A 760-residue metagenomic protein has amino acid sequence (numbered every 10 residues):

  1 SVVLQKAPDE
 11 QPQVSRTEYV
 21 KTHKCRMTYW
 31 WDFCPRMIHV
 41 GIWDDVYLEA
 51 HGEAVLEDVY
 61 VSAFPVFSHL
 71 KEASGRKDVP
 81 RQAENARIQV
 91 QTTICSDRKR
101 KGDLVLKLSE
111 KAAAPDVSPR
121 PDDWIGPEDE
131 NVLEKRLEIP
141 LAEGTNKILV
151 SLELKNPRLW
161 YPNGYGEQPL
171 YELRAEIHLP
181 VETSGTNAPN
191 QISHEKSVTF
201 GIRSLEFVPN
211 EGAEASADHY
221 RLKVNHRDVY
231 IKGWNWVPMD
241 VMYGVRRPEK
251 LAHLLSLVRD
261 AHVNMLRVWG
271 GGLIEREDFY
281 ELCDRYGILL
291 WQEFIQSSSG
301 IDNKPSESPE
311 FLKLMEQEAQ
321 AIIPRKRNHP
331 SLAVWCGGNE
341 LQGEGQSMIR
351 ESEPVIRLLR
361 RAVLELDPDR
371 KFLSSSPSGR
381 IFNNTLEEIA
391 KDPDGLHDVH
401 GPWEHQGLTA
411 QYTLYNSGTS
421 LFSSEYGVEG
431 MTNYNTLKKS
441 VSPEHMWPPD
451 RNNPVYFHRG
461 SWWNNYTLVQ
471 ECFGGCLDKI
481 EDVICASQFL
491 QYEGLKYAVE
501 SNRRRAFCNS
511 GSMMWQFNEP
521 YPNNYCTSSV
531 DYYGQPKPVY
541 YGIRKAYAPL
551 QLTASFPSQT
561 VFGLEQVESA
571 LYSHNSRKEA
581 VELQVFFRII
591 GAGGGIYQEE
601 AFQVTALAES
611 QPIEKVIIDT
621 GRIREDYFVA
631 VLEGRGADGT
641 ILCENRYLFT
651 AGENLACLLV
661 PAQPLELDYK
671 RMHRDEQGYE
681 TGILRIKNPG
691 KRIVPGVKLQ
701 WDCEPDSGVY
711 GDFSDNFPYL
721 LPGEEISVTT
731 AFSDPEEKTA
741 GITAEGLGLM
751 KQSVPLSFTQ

Functional and structural regions predicted by a protein language model:
S1-L266, R504-R505, N509, Q535 (+1 more regions): Secreted/periplasmic carbohydrate-active enzymes, especially glycoside hydrolases
T22, E49-E53, D58-Y60, P157-R158 (+3 more regions): Active-site-adjacent substrate/metal-binding segments within catalytic domains of carbohydrate-active enzymes
C34, I38-G41, A54, W335 (+2 more regions): Substrate-binding clefts and catalytic carboxylate motifs of secreted carbohydrate-active enzymes
E57-V59, I192-H194, Q320-R451, C508: Active-site region of glycoside hydrolase catalytic domains
P180, D278, L282-Y286, R325 (+7 more regions): Alpha-helical structural signal in soluble globular domains
Y230-G233, M265-V268, L289-Q292, A333-C336 (+4 more regions): Structural recognition of the beta-strand scaffold that forms the well-ordered cores of secreted hydrolase catalytic
R246, S306-L314, R350-P354, D531: Alpha-helix N-cap and loop-to-helix initiation/capping positions
G272-I274, Q296-S298, L341, S378 (+2 more regions): Active-site-proximal loop/turn and secondary-structure-junction residues that shape catalytic pockets, frequently
